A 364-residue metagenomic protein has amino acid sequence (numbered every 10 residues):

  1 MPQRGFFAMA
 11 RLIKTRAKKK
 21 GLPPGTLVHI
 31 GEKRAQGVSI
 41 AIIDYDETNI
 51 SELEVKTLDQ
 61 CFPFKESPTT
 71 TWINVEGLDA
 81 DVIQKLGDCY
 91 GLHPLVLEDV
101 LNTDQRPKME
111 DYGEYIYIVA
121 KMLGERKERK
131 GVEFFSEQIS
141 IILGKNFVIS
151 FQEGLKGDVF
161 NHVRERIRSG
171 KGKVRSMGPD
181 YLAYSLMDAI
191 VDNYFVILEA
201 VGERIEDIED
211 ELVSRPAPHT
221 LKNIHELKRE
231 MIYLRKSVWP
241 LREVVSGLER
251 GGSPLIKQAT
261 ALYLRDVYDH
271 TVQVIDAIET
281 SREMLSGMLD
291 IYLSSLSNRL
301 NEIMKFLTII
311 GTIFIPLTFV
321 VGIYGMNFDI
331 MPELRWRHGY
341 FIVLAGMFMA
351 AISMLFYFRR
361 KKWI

Functional and structural regions predicted by a protein language model:
P2-F7, D269-I364: Hydrophobic alpha-helical transmembrane segments and their immediately adjacent juxtamembrane loops
P2-Q258, Y263-D266, H270-A277, E333 (+1 more regions): Peripheral, non-transmembrane regulatory/ligand-interaction domains of membrane transport proteins
